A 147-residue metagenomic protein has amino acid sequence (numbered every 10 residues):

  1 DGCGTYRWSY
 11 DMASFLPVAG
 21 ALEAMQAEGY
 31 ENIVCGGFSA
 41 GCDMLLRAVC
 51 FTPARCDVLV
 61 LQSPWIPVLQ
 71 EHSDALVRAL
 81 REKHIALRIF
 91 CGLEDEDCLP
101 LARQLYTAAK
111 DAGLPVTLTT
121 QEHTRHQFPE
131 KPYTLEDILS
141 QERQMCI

Functional and structural regions predicted by a protein language model:
D1-E28: Serine-hydrolase catalytic machinery in alpha/beta-hydrolase-like enzymes
V18, L45, A102-Y106: Short, highly selective alpha-helical patches that border small-molecule cofactor pockets in redox/cofactor-processing
Y30-N32, C56, E82-A86: A general structural motif
C35-G37, Q62: Short beta-strand immediately N-terminal to the catalytic nucleophile in serine-hydrolase-like folds
G37-G41, L45: Gly/Ala-rich beta-loop-alpha elbow adjacent to hydrolase catalytic centers
R47-D57: Conserved hydrolase catalytic core segment
S63-E142: The feature captures the conserved acid-bearing segment of alpha/beta-hydrolase catalytic domains
C146: Conserved small/polar residues in nucleotide/adenosyl-binding loops
